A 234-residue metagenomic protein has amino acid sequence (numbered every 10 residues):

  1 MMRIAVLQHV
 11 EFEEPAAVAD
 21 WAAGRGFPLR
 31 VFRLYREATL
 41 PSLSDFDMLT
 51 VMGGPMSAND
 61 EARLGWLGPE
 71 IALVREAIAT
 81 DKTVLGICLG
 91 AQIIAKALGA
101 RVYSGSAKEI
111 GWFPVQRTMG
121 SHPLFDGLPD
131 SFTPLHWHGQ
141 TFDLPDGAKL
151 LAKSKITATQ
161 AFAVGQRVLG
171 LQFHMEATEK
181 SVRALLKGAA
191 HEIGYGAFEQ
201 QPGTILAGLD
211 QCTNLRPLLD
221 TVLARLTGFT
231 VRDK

Functional and structural regions predicted by a protein language model:
M1-K82, G194-K234: N-terminal beta1-alpha1 cap of cysteine-dependent amidohydrolase-like domains
A5, R30-F32, T50, L85 (+3 more regions): Hydrophobic/aromatic beta-strand patches that form the interior of the parallel beta-sheet core in alpha/beta enzyme
V18, L43-S44, F162-V164, S181-L185: Short aromatic-enriched loop/helix-cap "lid" or pocket-rim segments at secondary-structure transitions that line
V18-D20, E61-L64, L98-G99, G147-A148 (+1 more regions): Short amphipathic alpha-helical segments
W21-G24, G65-P69, V102-Y103, K153 (+1 more regions): Glycine-rich, phosphate-binding/catalytic loops in enzymes
V51-H122: Cysteine-nucleophile active-site neighborhood
L98-K180: Pocket-forming structural segment of enzyme catalytic cores
R167-V168, Q172-I205: C-terminal helical/coil "lid" or tail adjacent to the Rossmann-like core of SAM-dependent
